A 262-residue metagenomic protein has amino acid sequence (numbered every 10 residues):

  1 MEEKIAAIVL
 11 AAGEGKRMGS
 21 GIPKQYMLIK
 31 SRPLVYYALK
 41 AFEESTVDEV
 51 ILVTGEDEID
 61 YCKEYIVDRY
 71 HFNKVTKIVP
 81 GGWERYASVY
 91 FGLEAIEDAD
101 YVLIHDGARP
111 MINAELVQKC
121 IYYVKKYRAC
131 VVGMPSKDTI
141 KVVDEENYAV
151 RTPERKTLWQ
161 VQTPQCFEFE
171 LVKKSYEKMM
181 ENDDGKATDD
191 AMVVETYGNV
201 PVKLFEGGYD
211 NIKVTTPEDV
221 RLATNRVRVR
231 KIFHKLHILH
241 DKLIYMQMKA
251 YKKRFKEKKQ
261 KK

Functional and structural regions predicted by a protein language model:
E2-I59: N-terminal glycine-rich phosphate-binding loop and ensuing alpha1 helix
E3, W159-K261: Conserved alpha/beta core of the MobA/IspD/sugar-nucleotide pyrophosphorylase nucleotidyltransferase superfamily
I8-A12, V53, I104-H105, V132-P135 (+3 more regions): Short beta-strand segments
M18, F42, C62-I66, C120 (+2 more regions): Hydrophobic packing residues within well-ordered alpha-helices of enzyme cores
I29, K141-D144, F205, V214-T215: Short beta-strand-to-turn element immediately C-terminal to the catalytic PLP-Schiff-base lysine in fold type I
V35-D98, N182-D183: Conserved N-terminal catalytic core of the sugar/cofactor nucleotidyltransferase
V47, F72, A99, K126-A129 (+2 more regions): Short, high-confidence coil segments that cap the C-terminus of an alpha-helix and link into the following beta-strand
T76-K77, W83-E145, Q162, F167 (+1 more regions): Conserved beta-loop-beta/alpha segment of the NTase-like Rossmann-fold superfamily that binds/positions NTPs
